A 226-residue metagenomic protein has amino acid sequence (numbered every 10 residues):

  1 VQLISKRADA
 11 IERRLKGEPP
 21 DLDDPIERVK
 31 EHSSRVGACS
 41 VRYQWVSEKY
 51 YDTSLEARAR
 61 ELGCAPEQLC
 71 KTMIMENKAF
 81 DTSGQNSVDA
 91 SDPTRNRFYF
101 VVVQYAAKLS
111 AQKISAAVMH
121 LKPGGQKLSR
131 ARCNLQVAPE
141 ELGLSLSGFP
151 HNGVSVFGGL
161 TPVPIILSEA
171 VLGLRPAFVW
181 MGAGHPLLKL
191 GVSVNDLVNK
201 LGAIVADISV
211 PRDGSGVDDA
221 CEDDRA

Functional and structural regions predicted by a protein language model:
V1-A226: Extended, low-hydrophobicity, polar/charged segments
